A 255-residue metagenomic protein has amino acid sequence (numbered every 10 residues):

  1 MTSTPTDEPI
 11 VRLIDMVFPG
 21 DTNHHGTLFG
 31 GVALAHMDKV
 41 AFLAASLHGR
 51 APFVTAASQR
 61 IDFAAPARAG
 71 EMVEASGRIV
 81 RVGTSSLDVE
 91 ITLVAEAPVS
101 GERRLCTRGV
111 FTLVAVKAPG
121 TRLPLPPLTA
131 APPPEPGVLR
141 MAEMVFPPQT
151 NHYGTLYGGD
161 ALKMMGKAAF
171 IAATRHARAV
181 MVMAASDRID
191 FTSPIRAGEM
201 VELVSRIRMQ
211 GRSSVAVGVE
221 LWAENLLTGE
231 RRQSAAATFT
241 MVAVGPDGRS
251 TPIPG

Functional and structural regions predicted by a protein language model:
T2-A57, F111-A185, V242-G255: Hot-dog-fold acyl-thioester-processing enzymes
S3, D7, V11-L13, R68-M72 (+3 more regions): HotDog/MaoC-like acyl-thioester-processing domains
P19, S58-D62, A97, P147 (+2 more regions): Short, well-ordered turn and helix-capping elements at secondary-structure junctions
T55-E74, M183-I189, A235: A cross-kingdom feature marking solvent-exposed beta-strand/loop segments within repeated, beta-rich binding/scaffold
F170, H176, D187, R196-G198 (+2 more regions): Linear-motif-rich, low-complexity cytosolic tails and juxtamembrane regions
V201-L203: Conserved metal-binding segment of the jelly-roll/cupin
